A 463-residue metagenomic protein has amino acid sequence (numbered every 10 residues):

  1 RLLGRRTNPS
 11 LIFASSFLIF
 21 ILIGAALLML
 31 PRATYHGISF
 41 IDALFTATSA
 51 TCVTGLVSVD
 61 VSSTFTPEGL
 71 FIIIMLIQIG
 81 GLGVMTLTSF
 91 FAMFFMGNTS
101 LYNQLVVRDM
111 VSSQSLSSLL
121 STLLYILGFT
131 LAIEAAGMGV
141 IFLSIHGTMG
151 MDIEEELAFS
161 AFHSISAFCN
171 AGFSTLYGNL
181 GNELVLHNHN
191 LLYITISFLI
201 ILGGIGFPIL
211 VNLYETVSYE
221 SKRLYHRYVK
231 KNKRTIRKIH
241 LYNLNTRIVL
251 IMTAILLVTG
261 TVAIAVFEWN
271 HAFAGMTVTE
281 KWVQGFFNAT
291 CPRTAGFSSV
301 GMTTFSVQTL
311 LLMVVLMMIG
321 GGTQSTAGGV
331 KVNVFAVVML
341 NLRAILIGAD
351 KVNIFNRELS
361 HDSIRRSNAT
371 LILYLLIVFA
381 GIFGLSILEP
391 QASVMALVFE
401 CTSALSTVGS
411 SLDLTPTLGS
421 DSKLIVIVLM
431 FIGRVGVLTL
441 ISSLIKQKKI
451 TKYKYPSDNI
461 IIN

Functional and structural regions predicted by a protein language model:
R1-N463: Membrane-proximal intracellular helices of multi-pass ion channels
